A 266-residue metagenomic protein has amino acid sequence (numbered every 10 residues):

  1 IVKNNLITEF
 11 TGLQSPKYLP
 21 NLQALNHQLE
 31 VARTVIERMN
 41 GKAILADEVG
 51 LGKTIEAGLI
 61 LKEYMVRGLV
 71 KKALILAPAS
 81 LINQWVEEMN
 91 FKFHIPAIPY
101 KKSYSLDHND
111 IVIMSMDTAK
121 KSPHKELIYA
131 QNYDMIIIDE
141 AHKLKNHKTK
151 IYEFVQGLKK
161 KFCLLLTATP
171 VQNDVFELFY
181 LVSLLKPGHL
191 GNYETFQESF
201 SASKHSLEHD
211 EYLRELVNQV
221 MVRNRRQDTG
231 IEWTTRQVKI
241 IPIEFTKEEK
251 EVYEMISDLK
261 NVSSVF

Functional and structural regions predicted by a protein language model:
I1-N5: Interdomain "pre-motor" coupling segment immediately N-terminal to P-loop NTPase/helicase cores
L6-H27, R33, N40, K53-G58 (+3 more regions): SF2 helicase/translocase NTPase motor core, specifically the RecA-like lobe 1 inter-motif segment between Walker
L25, T167, T246: Conserved phosphate-coupling serine/threonine residues in phosphotransfer and NTP-handling enzymes
L45: Hydrophobic anchor at the beta1->P-loop junction of P-loop NTPases
E48: P-loop (Walker A) phosphate-binding loop of NTP-binding proteins
I113-Y133, E140, T149-K160, H189-F266: Inter-lobe coupling linker of SF2 helicases/translocases
F162-D174: Conserved helicase ATPase motor motifs in RecA-like P-loop NTPase domains
F179-G191: A short helix-turn-beta junction within AAA+ P-loop NTPase domains corresponding to the substrate/partner-engaging
